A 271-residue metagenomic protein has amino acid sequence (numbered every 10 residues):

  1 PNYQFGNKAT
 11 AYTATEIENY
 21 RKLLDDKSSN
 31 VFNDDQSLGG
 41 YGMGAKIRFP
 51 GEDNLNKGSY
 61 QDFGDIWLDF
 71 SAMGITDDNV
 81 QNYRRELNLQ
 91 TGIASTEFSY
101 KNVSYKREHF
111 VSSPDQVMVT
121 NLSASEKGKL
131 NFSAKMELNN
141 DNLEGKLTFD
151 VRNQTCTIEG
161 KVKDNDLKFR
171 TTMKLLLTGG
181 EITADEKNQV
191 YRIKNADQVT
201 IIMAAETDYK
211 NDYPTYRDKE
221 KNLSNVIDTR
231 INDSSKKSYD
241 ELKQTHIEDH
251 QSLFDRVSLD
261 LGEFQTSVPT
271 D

Functional and structural regions predicted by a protein language model:
P1-D271: Aromatic-residue-lined binding/catalytic grooves and analogous aromatic/hydrophobic interfacial grooves in multimeric
